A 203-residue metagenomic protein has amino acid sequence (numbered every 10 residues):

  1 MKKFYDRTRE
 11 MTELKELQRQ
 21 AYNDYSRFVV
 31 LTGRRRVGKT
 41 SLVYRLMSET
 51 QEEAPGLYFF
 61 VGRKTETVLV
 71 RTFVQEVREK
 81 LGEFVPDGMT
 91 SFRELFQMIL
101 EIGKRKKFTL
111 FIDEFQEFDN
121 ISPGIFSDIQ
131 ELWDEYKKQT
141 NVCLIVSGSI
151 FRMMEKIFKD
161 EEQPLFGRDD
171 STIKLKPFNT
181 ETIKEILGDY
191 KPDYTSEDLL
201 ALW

Functional and structural regions predicted by a protein language model:
M1-W203: Phosphate-binding site recognition
